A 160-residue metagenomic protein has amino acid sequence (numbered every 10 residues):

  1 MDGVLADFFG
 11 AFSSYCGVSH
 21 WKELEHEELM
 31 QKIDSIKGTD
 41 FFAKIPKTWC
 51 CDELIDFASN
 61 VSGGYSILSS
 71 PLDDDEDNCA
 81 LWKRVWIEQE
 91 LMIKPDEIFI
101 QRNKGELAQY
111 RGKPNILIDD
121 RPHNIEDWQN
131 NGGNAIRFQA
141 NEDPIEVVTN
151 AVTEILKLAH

Functional and structural regions predicted by a protein language model:
M1-T39, N130: Active-site neighborhood of HAD-like aspartate-dependent phosphohydrolases
L5, F9, T48-C51, C79-R84 (+3 more regions): A structural signal for well-ordered alpha-helical scaffolds and beta->alpha junctions
F42-K47, C51-K83, I87: Substrate-recognition element of Asp-dependent hydrolases with the DxDx(T/V) motif
L68-N115, P122-I125: Substrate-recognition "cap/lid" segment bordering the active-site pocket of phosphatases
K113-E154: Acidic, Mg2+-coordinating phosphoryl-transfer loop and its flanking beta/alpha structural elements, shared across
K157-H160: Short intrinsically disordered terminal tails
